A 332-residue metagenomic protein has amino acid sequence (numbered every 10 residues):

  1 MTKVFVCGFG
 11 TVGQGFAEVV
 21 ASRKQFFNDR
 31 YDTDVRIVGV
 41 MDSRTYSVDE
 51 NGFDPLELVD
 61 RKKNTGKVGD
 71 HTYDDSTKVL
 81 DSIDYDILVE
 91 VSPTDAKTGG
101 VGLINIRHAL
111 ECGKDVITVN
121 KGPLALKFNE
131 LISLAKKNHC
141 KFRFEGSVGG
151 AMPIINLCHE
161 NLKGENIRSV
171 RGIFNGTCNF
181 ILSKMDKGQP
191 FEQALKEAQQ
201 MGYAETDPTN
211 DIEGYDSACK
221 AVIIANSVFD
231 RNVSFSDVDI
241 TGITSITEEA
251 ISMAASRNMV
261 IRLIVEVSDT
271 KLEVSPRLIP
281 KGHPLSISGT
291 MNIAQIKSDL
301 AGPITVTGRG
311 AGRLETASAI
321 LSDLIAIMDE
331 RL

Functional and structural regions predicted by a protein language model:
M1-E111: N-terminal glycine-/serine-/threonine-rich beta1-alpha1-beta2 phosphate-ribose binding loop of Rossmann-like
C7, T11, G15, V35 (+12 more regions): Conserved active-site and cofactor/substrate-binding residues in soluble primary-metabolism enzymes
A17-A21, R107, I132, I155-H159 (+5 more regions): Predominant activation on well-ordered alpha-helical scaffold segments within soluble catalytic domains
T94-E111, K121-V148, I155-C158: Rossmann-fold NAD(P)-binding glycine/threonine-rich loop
K136-A204, Y215-D216, I223: Rossmann-like NAD(P)H-binding beta-loop-alpha module
K184, L195-L285, G289-M291: Substrate-binding/catalytic subdomain of NAD(P)-dependent oxidoreductase enzymes
H283-L332: ATP-dependent carboxylate/acyl-activation modules
